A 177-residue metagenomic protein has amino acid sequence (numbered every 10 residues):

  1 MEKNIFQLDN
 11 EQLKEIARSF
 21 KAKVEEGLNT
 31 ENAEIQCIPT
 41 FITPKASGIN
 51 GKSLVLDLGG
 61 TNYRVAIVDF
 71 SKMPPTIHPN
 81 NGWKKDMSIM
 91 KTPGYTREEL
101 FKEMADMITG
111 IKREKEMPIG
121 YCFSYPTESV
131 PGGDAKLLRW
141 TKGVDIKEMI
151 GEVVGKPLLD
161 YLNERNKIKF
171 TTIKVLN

Functional and structural regions predicted by a protein language model:
M1-L54: N-terminal charged helix/coil linker that caps or initiates catalytic domains
T40-H78, G110, S129: Gly/Thr-rich phosphate-binding beta-strand-loop-beta motif of the actin/hexokinase/Hsp70
G51-D57, P118-G120, K174-L176: Short glycine-aspartate micro-motif
A66-D69, A105-I108, K156-L162: Short, well-ordered amphipathic alpha-helices
N81: Flexible phosphate/Mg2+-sensing switch loops adjacent to catalytic phosphate-binding sites
K84-K102, T127-N177: Glycine-rich phosphate-binding loop and adjoining helix at the ATP-binding site of ATP-dependent phosphoryl-transfer
M104-P118, L162-K169: Phosphate/pyrophosphate-binding loops at sites that engage ATP/ADP/AMP, CoA/4′-phosphopantetheine, polyphosphate
C122-P126: Short loop/turn motifs enriched for small/polar and acidic residues
